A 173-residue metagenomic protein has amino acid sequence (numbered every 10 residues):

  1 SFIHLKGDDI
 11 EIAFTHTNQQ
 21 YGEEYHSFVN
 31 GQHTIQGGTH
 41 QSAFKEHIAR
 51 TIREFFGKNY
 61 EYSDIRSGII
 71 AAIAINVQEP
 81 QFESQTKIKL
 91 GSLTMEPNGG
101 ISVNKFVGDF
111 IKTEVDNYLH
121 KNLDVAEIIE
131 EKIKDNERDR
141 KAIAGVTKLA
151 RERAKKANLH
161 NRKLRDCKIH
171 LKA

Functional and structural regions predicted by a protein language model:
S1-A173: GHKL-family ATPase ATP-binding module
